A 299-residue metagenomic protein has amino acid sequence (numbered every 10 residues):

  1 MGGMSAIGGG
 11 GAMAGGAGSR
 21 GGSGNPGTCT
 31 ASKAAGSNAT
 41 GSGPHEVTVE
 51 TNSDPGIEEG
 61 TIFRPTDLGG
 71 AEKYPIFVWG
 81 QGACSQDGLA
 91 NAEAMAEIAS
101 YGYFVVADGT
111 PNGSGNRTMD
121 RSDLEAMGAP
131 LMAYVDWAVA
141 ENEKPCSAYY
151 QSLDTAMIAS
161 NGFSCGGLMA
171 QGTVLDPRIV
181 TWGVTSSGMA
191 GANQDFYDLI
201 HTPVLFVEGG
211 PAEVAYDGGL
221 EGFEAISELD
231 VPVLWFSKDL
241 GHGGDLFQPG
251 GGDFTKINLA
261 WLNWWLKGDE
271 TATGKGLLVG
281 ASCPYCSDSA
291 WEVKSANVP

Functional and structural regions predicted by a protein language model:
M1-T28: Ser/Thr-rich, Pro/Gly/Ala-heavy low-complexity intrinsically disordered linkers and tails of secreted extracellular
N25-E72: N-terminal cap/lid segment of alpha/beta-hydrolase-fold proteins
D67-K73, T118-L168: Gly/Ser-rich "nucleophile elbow"/oxyanion-hole loop immediately N-terminal to the catalytic nucleophile in hydrolases
A71-G82: Short beta-strand element of the alpha/beta-hydrolase
G88-D108: Short amphipathic alpha-helix adjacent to the substrate-entry channel of hydrolases
M169-T173: Hydrolases whose catalytic domains are alpha/beta-hydrolase-1, hotdog thioesterase, or metallo-beta-lactamase-like
V180-G251: The feature captures the conserved acid-bearing segment of alpha/beta-hydrolase catalytic domains
V231, K238-P299: Alpha/beta-hydrolase-fold serine-hydrolase catalytic core, especially in secreted/extracellular enzymes
